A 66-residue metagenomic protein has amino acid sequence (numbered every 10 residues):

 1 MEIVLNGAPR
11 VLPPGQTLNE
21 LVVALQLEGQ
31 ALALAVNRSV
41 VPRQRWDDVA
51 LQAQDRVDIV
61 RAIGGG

Functional and structural regions predicted by a protein language model:
M1-G65: Ubiquitin-like/PB1-type beta-grasp interaction modules and other compact soluble beta-rich domains
